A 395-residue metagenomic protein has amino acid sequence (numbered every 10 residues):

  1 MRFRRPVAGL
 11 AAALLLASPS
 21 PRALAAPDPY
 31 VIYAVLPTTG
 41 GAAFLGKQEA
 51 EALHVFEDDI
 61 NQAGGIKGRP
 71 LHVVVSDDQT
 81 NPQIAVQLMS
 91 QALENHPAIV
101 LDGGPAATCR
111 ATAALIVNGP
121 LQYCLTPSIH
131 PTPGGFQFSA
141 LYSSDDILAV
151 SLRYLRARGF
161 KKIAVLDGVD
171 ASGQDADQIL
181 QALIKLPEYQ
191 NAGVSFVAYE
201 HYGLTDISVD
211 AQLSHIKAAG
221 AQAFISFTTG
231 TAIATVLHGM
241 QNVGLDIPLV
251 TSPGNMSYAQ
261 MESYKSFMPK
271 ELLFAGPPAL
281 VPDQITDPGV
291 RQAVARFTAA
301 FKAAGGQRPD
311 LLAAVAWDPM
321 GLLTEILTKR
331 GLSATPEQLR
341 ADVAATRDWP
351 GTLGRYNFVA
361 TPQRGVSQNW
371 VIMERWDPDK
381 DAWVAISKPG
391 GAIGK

Functional and structural regions predicted by a protein language model:
A8-S18: Bacterial N-terminal signal peptides
S20-A25: Sec/Tat signal peptide C-region and signal peptidase I cleavage site
D28-V31, F44-E51, A63-P131, A140 (+2 more regions): Beta-alpha junction/loop-to-helix N-cap segments that form part of ligand/metal-binding clefts
Y30-H54, S76-P82, P105, V169-D177 (+2 more regions): Extracytoplasmic "Venus flytrap"
Q87, G135-G244, P288: Extracellular/periplasmic Venus flytrap/periplasmic-binding protein
A92-G104, Y123-L125, K162-D167, G220-G230 (+3 more regions): Periplasmic-binding protein-like
Q241-W317, I386-G394: Extracellular/periplasmic periplasmic-binding protein-like sensory domains
A300-A313, T324-D381: Segments of small-molecule ligand-sensing domains
